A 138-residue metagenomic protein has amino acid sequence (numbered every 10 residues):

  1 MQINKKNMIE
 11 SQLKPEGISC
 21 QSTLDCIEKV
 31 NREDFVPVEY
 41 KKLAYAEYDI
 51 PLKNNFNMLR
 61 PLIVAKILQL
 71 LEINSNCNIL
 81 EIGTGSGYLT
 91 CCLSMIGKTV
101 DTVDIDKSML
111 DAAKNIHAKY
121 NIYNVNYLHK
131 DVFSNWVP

Functional and structural regions predicted by a protein language model:
M1-E39: N-terminal auxiliary segments of SAM/dcSAM-dependent transferases
E10, A46-E47, M58-N76: Conserved alpha-helix/loop element of class I SAM-dependent methyltransferases that forms part of the SAM/SAH-binding
C20-Q21, P61, K107: Alpha-helix N-capping/helix-start residues
E39-L52: Short, surface-exposed glycine/acidic/tryptophan-bearing loops
K53-N57: Short acidic-aromatic active-site loops that bind/stabilize oxyanions
E72-P138: Conserved nucleotide-cofactor-binding alpha/beta core module
